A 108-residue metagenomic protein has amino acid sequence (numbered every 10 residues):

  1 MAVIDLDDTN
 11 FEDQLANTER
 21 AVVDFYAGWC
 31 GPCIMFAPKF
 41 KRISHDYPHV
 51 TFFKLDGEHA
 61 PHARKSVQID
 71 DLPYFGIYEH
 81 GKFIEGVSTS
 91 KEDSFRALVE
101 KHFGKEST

Functional and structural regions predicted by a protein language model:
M1-A21, S94-T108: N-terminal leader/targeting and pre-domain segments
I4-L6, F25, A37-H62: Thiol-based oxidoreductase modules, predominantly thioredoxin-like and allied folds used for disulfide exchange
N10-H45: Local sequence-structure signature of Cys/Sec-based thiol-disulfide redox active-site neighborhoods
P61-D70: Mid-chain, well-packed structural core segment of small domains
D71-T108: Non-catalytic, surface beta->alpha helical segment in thiol-disulfide oxidoreductase systems
